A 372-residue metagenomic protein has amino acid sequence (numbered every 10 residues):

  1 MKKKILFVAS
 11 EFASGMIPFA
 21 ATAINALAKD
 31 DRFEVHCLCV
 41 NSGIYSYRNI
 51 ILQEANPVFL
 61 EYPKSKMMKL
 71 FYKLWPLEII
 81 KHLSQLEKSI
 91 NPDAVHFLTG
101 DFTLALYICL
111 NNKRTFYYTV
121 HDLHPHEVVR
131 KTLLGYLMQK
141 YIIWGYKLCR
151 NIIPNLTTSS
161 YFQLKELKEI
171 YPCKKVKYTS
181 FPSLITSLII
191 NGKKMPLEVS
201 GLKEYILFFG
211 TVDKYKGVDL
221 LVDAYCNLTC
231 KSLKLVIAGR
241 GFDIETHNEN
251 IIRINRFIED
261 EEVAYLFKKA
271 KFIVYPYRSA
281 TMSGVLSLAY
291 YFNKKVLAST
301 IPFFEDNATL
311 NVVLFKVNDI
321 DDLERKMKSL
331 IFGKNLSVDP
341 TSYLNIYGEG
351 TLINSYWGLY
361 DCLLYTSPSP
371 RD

Functional and structural regions predicted by a protein language model:
S10-S14, D30-K73, D101-T103, Q163 (+1 more regions): N-terminal strand-loop element at the rim of the active site of nucleotide-sugar-dependent glycosyltransferases
Y45, I79-I80, V95-K113, Y118-V120 (+2 more regions): An aromatic- and histidine-rich active-site surface loop
S84, Y136-L156: Membrane-proximal helix-turn-helix segments that form the acceptor-binding/catalytic region of lipid-linked
E198-K216, V222-Y225: Conserved donor-binding/catalytic core segment of Leloir-type glycosyltransferases
I244-A264: Nucleotide-activated donor-binding/catalytic signature segment of Leloir-type glycosyltransferases, i.e., the conserved
Y265-T281, K294: Acidic donor-binding loop of glycosyltransferase active sites
V313-D321, M327-K334: Conserved acidic donor-binding segment of nucleotide-sugar-dependent glycosyltransferases
Y365-D372: Conserved small/polar residues in nucleotide/adenosyl-binding loops
